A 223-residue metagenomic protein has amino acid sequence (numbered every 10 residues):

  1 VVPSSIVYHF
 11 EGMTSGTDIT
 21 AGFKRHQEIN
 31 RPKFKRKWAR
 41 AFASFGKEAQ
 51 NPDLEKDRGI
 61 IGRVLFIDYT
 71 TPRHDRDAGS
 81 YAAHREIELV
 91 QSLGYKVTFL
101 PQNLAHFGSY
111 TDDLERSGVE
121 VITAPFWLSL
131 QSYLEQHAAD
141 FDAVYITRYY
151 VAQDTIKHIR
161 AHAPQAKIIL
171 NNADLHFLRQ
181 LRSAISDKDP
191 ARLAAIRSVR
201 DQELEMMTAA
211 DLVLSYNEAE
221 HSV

Functional and structural regions predicted by a protein language model:
V1-E11: Catalytic beta-strand/loop signature of glycosyltransferases that borders the donor
P3, T147-R148, S215-N217: Replace "coordinates the UDP/GDP/TDP-sugar" with "coordinates nucleotide-activated sugar donors
G16-R63: C-terminal, non-catalytic tails of nucleotide-sugar-dependent glycosyltransferases
L54-D112, R116: N-terminal subdomain of nucleotide-sugar transferases
E135-Q153, I169: Short N-terminal targeting/anchoring amphipathic segment
Q153-T155, L204-V223: A short, active-site helix/loop in glycosyltransferases that binds the activated sugar's phosphate group
H162-Q180: Active-site proximal beta-strand in glycosyltransferases
H176, R192-L212: Membrane-proximal helix-turn-helix segments that form the acceptor-binding/catalytic region of lipid-linked
